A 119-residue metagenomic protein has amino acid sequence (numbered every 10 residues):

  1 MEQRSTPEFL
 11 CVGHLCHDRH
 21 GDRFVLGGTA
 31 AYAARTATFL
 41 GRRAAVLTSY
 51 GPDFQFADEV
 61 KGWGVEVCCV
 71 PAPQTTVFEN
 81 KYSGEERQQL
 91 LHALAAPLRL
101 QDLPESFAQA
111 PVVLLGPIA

Functional and structural regions predicted by a protein language model:
M1-T6: Short amphipathic alpha-helices and their capping/turn segments at secondary-structure boundaries
P7-C11, Y32-A33: Short amphipathic alpha-helical segments, especially helix-boundary/capping motifs
P7-F9, C16-H20, F39-G116: Conserved N-terminal subdomain of the carbohydrate kinase-like
C11, F24-V25: Short conserved micro-motifs on helix faces and helix-strand junctions that flank and scaffold key functional residues
V25-G41: Short catalytic helix/loop segments, enriched in acidic residues and glycine and frequently bearing histidine
